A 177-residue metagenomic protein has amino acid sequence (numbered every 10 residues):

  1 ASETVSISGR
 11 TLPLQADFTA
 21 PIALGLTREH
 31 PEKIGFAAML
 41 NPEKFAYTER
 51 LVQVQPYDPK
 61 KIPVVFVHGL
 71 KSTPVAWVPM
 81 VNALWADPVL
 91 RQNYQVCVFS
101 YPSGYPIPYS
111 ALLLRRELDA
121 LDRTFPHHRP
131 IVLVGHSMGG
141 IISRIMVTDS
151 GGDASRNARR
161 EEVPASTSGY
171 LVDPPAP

Functional and structural regions predicted by a protein language model:
A1-V64, T73-P79, Q95-V98: Flexible, membrane-associating and regulatory peripheral segments of lipid-active enzymes
R50-V52, A83-L84, D119-A120: A generic local structural motif
D58-P59, R91, P126: A generic fold-level signal
V64-L70, V96-P177: Serine-dependent carboxylesterase/thioesterase catalytic core of lipase-like alpha/beta-hydrolase/SGNH enzymes
W77, V81, A111-L114: Amphipathic alpha-helical segments in well-structured domains
M80-Y94: A short, Lys/Arg-enriched amphipathic alpha-helix followed by its capping loop at the start of a domain
